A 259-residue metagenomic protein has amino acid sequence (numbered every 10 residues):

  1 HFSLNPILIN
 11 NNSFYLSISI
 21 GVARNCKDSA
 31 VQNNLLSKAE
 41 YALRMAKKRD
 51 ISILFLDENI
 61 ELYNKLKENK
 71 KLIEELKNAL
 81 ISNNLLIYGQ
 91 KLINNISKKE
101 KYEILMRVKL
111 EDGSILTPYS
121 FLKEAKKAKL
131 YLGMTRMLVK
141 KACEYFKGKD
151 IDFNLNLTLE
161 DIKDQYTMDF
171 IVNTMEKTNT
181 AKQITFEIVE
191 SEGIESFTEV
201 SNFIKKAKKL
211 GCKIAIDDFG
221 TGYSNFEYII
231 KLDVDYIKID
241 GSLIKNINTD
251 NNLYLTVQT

Functional and structural regions predicted by a protein language model:
N5-A42, S52-D57, I151-N156: A short glycine-enriched loop-to-beta-strand structural element that forms part of the catalytic core of nucleotide
N10-N12, K27-D28, N94-K98, E111-G113 (+1 more regions): Flexible loop/coil segments at beta-strand boundaries within sensory signal-transduction domains
S19-G21, Y88-Q90, L105-R107, N154-T158 (+3 more regions): A cross-family glycoside hydrolase active-site/sugar-binding cleft signature
C26, Y41-L86, A125-K129, D161 (+1 more regions): C-di-GMP signaling machinery
E68-E124, N156, I216: Active-site core of bacterial EAL-family cyclic-dinucleotide phosphodiesterase domains
K99-E103, L130-S201: Catalytic core of bacterial c-di-GMP phosphodiesterases, primarily the EAL and HD-GYP domains, capturing alpha-helical
T174-I247: The catalytic core of metal-dependent phosphodiesterases that act on cyclic dinucleotides
V257-T259: Alpha-helix-loop-beta-strand connector modules within alpha/beta enzyme cores
